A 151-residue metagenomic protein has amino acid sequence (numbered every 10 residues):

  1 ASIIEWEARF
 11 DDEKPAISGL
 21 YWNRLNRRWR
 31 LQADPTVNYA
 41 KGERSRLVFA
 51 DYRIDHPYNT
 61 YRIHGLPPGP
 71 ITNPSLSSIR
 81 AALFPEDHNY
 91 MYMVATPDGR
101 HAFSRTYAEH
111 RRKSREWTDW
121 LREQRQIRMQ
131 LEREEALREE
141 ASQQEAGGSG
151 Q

Functional and structural regions predicted by a protein language model:
A1-Q151: Bacterial extracytoplasmic/cell-wall-associated proteins, especially those involved in peptidoglycan
